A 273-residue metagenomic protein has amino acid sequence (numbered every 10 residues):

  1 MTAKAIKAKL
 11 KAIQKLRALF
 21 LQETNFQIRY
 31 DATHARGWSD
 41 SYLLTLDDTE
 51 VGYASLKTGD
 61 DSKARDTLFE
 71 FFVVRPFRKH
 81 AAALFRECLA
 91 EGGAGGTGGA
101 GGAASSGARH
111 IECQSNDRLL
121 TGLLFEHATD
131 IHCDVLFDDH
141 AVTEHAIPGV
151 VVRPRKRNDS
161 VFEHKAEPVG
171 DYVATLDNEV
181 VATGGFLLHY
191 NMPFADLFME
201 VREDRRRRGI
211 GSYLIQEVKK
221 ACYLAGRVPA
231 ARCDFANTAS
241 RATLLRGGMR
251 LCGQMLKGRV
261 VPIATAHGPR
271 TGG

Functional and structural regions predicted by a protein language model:
M1-I28, A128-D177, G272-G273: Short amphipathic alpha-helix that is part of the acyltransferase structural core
I28-A90, G102, G184-A195, E203: Conserved donor-binding loop and adjoining core beta-sheet/short helix segment in diverse acyl/aminoacyl transferases
K57-T67, F71-P148, G258-V260: Acyl-donor-binding surface of acyltransferase catalytic domains
R78-A90, R207-C222, R241-R246: Conserved acetyl-CoA-binding loop-helix of GNAT-fold acetyltransferases
I111-C113, M199, P229-C233: Conserved hydrophobic beta-strand within the GNAT/NAT acetyltransferase core sheet that lines the active-site cleft
S115-C133, S212, F235-G253: Conserved active-site alpha-helix within GNAT-family acetyltransferase domains
P154-E200, D204-R207, S212: A mid-sequence, solvent-exposed acidic-amphipathic segment
